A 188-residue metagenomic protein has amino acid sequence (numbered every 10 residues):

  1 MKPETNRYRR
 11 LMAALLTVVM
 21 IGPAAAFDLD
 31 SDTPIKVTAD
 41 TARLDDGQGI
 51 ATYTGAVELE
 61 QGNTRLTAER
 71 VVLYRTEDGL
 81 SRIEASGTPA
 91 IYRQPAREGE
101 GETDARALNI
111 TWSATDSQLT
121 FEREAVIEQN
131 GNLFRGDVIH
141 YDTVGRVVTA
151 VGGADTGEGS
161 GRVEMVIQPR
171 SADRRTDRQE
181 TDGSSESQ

Functional and structural regions predicted by a protein language model:
M1-Q188: Mature-chain termini and adjacent capping regions
